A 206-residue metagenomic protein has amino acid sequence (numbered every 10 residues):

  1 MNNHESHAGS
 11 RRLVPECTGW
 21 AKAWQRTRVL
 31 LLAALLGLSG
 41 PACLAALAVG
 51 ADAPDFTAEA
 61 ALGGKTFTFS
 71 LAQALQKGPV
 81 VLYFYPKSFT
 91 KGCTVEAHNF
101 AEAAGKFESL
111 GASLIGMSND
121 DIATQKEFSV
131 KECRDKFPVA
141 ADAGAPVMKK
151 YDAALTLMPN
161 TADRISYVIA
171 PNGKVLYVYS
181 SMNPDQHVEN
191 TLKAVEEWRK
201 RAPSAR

Functional and structural regions predicted by a protein language model:
M1-Q25: N-terminal secretory signal peptides that target proteins for export/translocation
T27-G40: Bacterial N-terminal signal peptides
P41-A45: Sec/Tat signal peptide C-region and signal peptidase I cleavage site
T57-P79: A short beta-strand-turn-helix
L71-T94: Short active-site neighborhood of thiol/selenol oxidoreductases, capturing the structured segment around
T94-C133, A145-M148: Structural microenvironment flanking redox-active thiols in thiol-disulfide oxidoreductases
I115, E132-D163: Short, internal strand/loop/helix patches that form the active-site neighborhood or redox-interaction surface
A162-R206: Thiol-/selenol-based redox modules, centered on thioredoxin-like and closely related oxidoreductase domains
